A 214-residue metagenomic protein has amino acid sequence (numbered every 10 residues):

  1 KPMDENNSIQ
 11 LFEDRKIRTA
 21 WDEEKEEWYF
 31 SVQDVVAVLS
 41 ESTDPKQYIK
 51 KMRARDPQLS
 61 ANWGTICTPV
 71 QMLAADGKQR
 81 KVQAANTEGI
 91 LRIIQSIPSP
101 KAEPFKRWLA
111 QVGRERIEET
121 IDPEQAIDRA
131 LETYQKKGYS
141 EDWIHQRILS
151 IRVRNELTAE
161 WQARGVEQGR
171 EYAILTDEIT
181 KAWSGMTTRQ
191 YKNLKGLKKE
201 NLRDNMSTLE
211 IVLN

Functional and structural regions predicted by a protein language model:
P2-S42, P57, A61: N-terminal intrinsically disordered, low-complexity, charged/polar
K16, K78-Q79: Short, solvent-exposed loop/turn motifs
F30, S40-T43, Q47, I97 (+1 more regions): DNA target-recognition domains and sequence-specific DNA-contacting regions of bacterial/archaeal
P45-D56: Major-groove recognition helix of helix-turn-helix-like DNA-binding domains
S60-Q71: Short Lys/Arg-enriched helix C-cap and helix-to-coil transition segments that create basic nucleic-acid-contact patches
M72-K78: Mid-chain, well-packed structural core segment of small domains
K78, A85, G89, S96-N214: Positively charged, phosphate-engaging catalytic surfaces used for nucleic-acid and nucleotide handling
